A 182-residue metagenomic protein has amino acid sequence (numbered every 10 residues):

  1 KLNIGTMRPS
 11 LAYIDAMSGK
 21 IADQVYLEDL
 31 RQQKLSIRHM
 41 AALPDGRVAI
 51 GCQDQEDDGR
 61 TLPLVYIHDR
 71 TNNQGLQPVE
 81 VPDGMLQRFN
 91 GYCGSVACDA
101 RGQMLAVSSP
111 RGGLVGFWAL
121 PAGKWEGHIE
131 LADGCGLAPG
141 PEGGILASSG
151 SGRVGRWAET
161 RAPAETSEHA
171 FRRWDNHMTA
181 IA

Functional and structural regions predicted by a protein language model:
K1-R8, I50-P63: Short, conserved, GDST-rich strand-edge loop motifs in beta-rich repeat architectures
M7, Q33-I37, T61, Y92 (+3 more regions): Beta-rich catalytic cores
D15-S18, D69-N72, A119-G123, A158-T160: Short loop/turn segments that connect beta-strands within beta-propeller blades
M40, V96, L137, M178-I181: Hydrophobic core register within WD40 beta-propeller blades
D45-R47, R101-Q103, E142-G144: Short coil/turn segments that connect the beta-strands within blades of beta-propeller domains
D54-D58, G112-G113, G152-V154: Short glycine/acidic-enriched loop and turn motifs that connect beta-strands
P78-G94, K124-P141, A164-N176: Conserved blade-ending motifs and adjacent loop-strand segments that build the rim/top face of beta-propeller domains
S148-A182: Blade-level signature of beta-propeller repeat domains, shared across WD40, Kelch, NHL, RCC1 and BNR/Asp-box propellers
